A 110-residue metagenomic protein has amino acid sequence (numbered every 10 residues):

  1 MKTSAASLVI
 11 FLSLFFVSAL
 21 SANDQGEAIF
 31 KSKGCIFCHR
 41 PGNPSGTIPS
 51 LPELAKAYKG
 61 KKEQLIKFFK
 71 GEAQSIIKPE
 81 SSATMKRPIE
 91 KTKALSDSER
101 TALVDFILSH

Functional and structural regions predicted by a protein language model:
M1-N23, E99-H110: Post-cleavage N-terminal segment of exported redox proteins
S13, I29, G42, K56 (+1 more regions): Short N-terminal micro-motifs specific to bacterial/archaeal maturation and metal-cluster initiation sites
N23-P41: Sequence/structural segment immediately N-terminal to covalent heme-attachment motifs in c-type and related
K31, R40-G71: Gly/Gly-Pro-rich "capping" loops immediately C-terminal to redox-active cysteine motifs in periplasmic/lumenal
K33, E72, I107-H110: Alpha-helix boundary/capping residues
H39, K61-Q64, K91-I107: Periplasmic c-type cytochrome electron-transfer domains
G46-A55, K70-T101: Axial heme c-ligation environment in periplasmic c-type cytochrome domains
